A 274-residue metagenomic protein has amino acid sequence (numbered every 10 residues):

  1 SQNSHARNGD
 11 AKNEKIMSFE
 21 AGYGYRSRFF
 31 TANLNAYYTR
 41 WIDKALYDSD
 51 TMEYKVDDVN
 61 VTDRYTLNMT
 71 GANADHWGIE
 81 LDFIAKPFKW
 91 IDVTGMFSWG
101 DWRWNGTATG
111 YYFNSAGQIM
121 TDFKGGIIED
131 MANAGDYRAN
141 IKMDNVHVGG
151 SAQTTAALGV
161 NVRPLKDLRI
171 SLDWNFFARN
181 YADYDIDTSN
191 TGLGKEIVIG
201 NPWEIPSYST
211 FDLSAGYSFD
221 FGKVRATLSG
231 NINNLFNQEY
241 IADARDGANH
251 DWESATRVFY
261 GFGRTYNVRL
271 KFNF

Functional and structural regions predicted by a protein language model:
S1-H5, Y54-R64, I127-I141, T188-I197 (+1 more regions): Flexible, solvent-exposed coil segments and beta strand-coil junctions, predominantly the extracellular/periplasmic
S1-N3, A45-T51, G100, N105-Y112 (+2 more regions): Outer-membrane beta-barrel translocator domains and adjoining extracellular loop/strand segments of Gram-negative
S1-W41, D58-K86, V148-T154, E204-P206 (+1 more regions): Outer-membrane beta-barrel signature, preferentially recognizing the C-terminal barrel domain of Gram-negative
M17, G135-Y137, N145-F274: Conserved C-terminal beta-signal and adjacent last beta-strands/turns of outer-membrane beta-barrel proteins
R28-F30, Y47, Y217: N-terminal/domain-start segments enriched in small and hydrophobic, helix-friendly residues, covering either
F29-T31, I91, L168-R169, K223: Secondary-structure boundary/capping signal
Y38-R40, V61-I186, K271-N273: Gram-negative outer-membrane beta-barrel transporters
